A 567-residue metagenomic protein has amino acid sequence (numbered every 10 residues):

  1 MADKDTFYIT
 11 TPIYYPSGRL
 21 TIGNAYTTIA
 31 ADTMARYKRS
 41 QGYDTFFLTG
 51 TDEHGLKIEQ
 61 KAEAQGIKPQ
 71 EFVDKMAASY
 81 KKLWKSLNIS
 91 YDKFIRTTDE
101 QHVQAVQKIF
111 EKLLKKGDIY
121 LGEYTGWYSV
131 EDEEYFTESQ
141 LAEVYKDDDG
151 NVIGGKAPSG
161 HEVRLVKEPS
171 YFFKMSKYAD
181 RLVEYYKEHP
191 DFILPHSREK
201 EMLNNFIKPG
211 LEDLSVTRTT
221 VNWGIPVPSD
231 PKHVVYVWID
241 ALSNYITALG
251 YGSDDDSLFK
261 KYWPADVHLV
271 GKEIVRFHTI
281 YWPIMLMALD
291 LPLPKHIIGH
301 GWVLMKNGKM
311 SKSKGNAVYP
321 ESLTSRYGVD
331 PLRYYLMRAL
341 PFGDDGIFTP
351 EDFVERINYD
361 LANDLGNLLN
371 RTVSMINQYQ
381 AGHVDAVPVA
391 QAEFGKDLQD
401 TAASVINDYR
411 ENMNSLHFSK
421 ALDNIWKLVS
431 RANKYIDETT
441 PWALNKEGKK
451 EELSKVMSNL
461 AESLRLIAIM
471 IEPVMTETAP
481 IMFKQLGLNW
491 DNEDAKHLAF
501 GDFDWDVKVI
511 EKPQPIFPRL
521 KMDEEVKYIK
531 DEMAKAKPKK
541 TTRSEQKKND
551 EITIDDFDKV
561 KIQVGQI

Functional and structural regions predicted by a protein language model:
M1-T6, F46, G122-W127, E411 (+1 more regions): Basic, alpha-helical terminal appendages of large translation-related enzymes
A2-L121: N-terminal Rossmann-like or analogous alpha/beta NTP/dinucleotide-binding catalytic cores that position adenine
A2-T49, Q101-A105, K156-Q378, A421-I425: Structured secondary-structure scaffolds
K93-Q104, G122-Y135, K200, G299: Short, glycine/charge-rich beta-strand/loop segments that flank catalytic centers and engage negatively charged groups
K116-A179, V183: Cys/His-rich short segments
W127-D132, G301-V303, D352-F353, A386-E393 (+2 more regions): A glycine-rich phosphate-binding loop feature that marks nucleotide/adenosyl-phosphate handling sites
P341-D344, F348-D352, I357, T372-A421: Long, amphipathic alpha-helical stalk/connector segments used for oligomerization, subunit docking, or mechanical
A362, G366, Q399, A403 (+4 more regions): Generic structural concept
